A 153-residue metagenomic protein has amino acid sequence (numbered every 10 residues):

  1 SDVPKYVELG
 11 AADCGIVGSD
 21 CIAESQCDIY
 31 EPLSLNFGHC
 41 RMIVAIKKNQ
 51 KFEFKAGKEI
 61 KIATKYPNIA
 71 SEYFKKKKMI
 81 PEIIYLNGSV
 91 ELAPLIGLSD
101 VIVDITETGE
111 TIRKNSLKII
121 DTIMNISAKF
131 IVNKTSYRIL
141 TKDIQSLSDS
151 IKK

Functional and structural regions predicted by a protein language model:
S1-K153: Domain-level signature for soluble enzymes in the chorismate/prephenate branch of the shikimate pathway
